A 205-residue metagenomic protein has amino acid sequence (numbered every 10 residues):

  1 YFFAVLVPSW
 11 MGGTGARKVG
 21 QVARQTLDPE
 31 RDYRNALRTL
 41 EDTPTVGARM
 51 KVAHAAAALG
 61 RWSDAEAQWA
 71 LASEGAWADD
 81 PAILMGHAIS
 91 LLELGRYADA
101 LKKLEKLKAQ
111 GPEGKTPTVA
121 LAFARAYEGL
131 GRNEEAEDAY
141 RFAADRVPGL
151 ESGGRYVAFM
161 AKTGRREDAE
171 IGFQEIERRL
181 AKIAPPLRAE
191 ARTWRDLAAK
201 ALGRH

Functional and structural regions predicted by a protein language model:
Y1-T43, G47, A58, W62-L71: Long, contiguous interaction/recruitment modules in multidomain scaffold/adaptor proteins
G47, D64, A82, T116-T118 (+1 more regions): Start-of-helix register in tetratricopeptide repeats
A144-P148, A158-I183: TPR/TPR-like (Sel1-like) alpha-helical repeat modules
